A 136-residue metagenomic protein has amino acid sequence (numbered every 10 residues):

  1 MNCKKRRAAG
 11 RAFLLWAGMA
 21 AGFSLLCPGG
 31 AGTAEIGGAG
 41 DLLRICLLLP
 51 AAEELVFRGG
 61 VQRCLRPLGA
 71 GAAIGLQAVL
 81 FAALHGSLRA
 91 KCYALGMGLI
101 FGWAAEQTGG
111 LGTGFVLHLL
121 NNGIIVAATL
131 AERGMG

Functional and structural regions predicted by a protein language model:
N2-L15: N-terminal membrane topogenic signal
A17-G29, G38-G136: Transmembrane helix-loop-helix hairpins at the membrane interface of multi-pass integral membrane proteins
T33-E35: Membrane-interface interhelical linkers
